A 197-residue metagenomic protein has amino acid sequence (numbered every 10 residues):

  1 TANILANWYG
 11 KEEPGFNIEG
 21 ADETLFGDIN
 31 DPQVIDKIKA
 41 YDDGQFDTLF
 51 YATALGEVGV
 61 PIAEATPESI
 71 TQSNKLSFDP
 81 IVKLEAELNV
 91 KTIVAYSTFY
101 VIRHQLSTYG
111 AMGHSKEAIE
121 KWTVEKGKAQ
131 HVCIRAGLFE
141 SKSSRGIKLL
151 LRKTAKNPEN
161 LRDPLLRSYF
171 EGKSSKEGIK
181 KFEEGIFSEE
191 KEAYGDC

Functional and structural regions predicted by a protein language model:
T1-E13: Canonical Rossmann dinucleotide-binding motif of NAD(H)/NADP(H)-dependent dehydrogenases/reductases, specifically
G15-D36: Rossmann-fold cofactor-recognition segment
L25-G27, D31, A54-T71: Conserved mid-core segment of classical short-chain dehydrogenase/reductases
K37-Y51: A glycine-rich helix->loop->beta "capping" turn within Rossmann-like NAD(P)(H)-dependent oxidoreductase domains
L49-G59, S97-Y100: Conserved NAD(P)H cofactor-binding loop of Rossmann-fold oxidoreductase domains
P67-K91: NAD(P)-cofactor binding segment of oxidoreductase domains
Q72-N74, T92-K128, R135-K156: Catalytic loop of short-chain dehydrogenase/reductase
H131-I134, L149-C197: C-terminal helical subdomain
